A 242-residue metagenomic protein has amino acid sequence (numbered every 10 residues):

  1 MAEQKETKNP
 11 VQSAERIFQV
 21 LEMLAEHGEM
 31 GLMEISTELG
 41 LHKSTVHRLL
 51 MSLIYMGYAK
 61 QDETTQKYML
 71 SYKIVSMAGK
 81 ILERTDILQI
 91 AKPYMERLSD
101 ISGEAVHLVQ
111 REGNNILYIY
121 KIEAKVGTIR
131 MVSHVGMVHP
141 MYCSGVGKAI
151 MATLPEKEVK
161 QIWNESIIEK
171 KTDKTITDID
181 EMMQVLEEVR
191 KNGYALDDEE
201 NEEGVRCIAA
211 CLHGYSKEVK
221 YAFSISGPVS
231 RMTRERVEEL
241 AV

Functional and structural regions predicted by a protein language model:
A2-Q89: N-terminal helix-turn-helix
E26, A124, G214: Short, conserved catalytic or interaction motifs in soluble domains
G57, Y118-Y120, Y221: A structural microfeature
E63, R111, H213-Y215: Short, acidic, Ser/Thr-enriched surface-loop or helix-capping motifs
T65, M69-E165: Amphipathic alpha-helical effector-binding/dimerization core of metabolite-sensing transcriptional regulators
K174-V242: Extended hydrophobic
